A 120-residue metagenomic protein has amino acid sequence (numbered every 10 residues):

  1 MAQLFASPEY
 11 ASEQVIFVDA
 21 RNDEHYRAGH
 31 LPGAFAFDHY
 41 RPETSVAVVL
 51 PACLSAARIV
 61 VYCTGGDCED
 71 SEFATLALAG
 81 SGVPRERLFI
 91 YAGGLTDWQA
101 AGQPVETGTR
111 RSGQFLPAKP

Functional and structural regions predicted by a protein language model:
M1-E9: A short, well-structured juxtamembrane/interface segment
L4, R27-V61, D67-P120: Rhodanese-like catalytic fold shared by cysteine-dependent sulfurtransferases and DSP/PTP-type phosphatases
E9-I16: Periplasmic peptidoglycan-binding/tethering modules of Gram-negative envelope proteins
A11, H25-A28: Short, solvent-exposed loop/turn elements at domain surfaces
I16-R21, A34-F37: Short hydrophobic beta-strand that contains or immediately precedes a catalytic carboxylate
V18, V61-Y62: Short hydrophobic segments within beta-strands
N22, T64: Aromatic-flanked redox-active Cys/Sec active sites in thiol-based oxidoreductases, especially the WC-centered
